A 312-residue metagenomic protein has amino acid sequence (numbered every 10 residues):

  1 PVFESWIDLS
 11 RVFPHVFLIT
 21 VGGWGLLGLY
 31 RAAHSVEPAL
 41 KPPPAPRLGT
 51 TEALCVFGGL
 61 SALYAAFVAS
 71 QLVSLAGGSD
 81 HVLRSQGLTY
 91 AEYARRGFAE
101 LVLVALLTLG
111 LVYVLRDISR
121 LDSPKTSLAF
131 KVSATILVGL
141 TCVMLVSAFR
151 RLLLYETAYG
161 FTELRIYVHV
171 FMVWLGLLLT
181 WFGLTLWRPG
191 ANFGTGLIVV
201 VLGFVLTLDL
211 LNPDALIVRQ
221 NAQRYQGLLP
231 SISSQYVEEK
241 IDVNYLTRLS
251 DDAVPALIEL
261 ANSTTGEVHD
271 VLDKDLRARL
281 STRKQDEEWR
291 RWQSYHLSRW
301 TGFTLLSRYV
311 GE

Functional and structural regions predicted by a protein language model:
P1, P14-S35: Transmembrane-helix bundle segments that line or gate the permeation/cavity pathway in multi-pass membrane proteins
V2-W6, S10-R11, L75, A158-L177 (+2 more regions): Alpha-helical transmembrane segments of multi-pass integral membrane proteins, characterized by long hydrophobic
F3-I19, S85-L103, F161-M172: Short aromatic-rich membrane-water interface segments that cap or initiate transmembrane helices in multi-pass membrane
G28-F57, S70-Y93, L106-A134, F149-F161 (+1 more regions): Juxtamembrane membrane-water interface segments of multi-pass membrane proteins, especially cytoplasmic-side
L60-A65, L103-L109, K131-F149, R165-W181 (+1 more regions): Hydrophobic membrane-spanning alpha-helices of multi-pass integral membrane proteins
L128-T135, N212-V218: Structured mid-domain segments that build the active-site/substrate or prosthetic-cofactor binding neighborhood
L206-E238: Hydrophobic alpha-helical transmembrane segments in integral membrane proteins
N244-E312: Extracytosolic and intramembrane catalytic regions of membrane-associated proteins in envelope/secretory systems
